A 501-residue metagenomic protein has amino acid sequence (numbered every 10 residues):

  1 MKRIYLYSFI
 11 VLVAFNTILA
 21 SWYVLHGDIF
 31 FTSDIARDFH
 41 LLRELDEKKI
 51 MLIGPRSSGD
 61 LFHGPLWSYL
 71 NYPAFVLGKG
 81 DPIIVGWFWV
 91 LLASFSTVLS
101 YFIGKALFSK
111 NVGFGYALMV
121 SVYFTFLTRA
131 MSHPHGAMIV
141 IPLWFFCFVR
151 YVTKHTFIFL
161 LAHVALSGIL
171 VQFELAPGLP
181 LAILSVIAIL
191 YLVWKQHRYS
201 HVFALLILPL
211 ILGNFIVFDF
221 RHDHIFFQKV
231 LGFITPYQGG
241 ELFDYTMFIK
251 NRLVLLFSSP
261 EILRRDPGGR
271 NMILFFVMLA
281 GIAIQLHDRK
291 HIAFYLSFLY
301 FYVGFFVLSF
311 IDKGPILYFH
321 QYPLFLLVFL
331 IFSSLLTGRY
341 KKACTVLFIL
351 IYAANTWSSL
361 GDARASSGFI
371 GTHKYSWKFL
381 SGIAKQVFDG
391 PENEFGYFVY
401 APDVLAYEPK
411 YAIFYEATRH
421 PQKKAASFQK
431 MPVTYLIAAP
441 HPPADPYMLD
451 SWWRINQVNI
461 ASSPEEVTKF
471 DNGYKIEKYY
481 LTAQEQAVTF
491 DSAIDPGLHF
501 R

Functional and structural regions predicted by a protein language model:
I10-V13, L206, L336-A363: Signature aromatic-anchored transmembrane alpha helix within multi-pass, membrane-resident enzymes that catalyze glycan
L19-Y23, A36-F62, L66-Y69, P73-A74: Extracytosolic helix-loop segments that constitute the early lumenal/periplasmic catalytic or substrate-binding loops
L41-E44, P180-L286: Transmembrane-lumen/periplasm boundary regions of multi-pass, lipid-linked membrane glycan transferases
W87-L107, P142-F146, L279-Q285: Transmembrane-helix motifs of polytopic, lipid-linked glycan transferases
S100-V122, M138-I139, Y340-T345: Transmembrane-helix signature of polytopic, membrane-embedded enzymes that assemble or transfer cell-envelope glycans
T128-A137: Short acidic/glycine- and proline-prone juxtamembrane loop motifs at membrane-interface regions of multi-pass membrane
W144-L161, L170, L336: Membrane-interface transmembrane helices that cradle and orient dolichyl/undecaprenyl
L179, F294-Y340, L347: Hydrophobic/aromatic-rich transmembrane helices and adjacent perimembrane loops
